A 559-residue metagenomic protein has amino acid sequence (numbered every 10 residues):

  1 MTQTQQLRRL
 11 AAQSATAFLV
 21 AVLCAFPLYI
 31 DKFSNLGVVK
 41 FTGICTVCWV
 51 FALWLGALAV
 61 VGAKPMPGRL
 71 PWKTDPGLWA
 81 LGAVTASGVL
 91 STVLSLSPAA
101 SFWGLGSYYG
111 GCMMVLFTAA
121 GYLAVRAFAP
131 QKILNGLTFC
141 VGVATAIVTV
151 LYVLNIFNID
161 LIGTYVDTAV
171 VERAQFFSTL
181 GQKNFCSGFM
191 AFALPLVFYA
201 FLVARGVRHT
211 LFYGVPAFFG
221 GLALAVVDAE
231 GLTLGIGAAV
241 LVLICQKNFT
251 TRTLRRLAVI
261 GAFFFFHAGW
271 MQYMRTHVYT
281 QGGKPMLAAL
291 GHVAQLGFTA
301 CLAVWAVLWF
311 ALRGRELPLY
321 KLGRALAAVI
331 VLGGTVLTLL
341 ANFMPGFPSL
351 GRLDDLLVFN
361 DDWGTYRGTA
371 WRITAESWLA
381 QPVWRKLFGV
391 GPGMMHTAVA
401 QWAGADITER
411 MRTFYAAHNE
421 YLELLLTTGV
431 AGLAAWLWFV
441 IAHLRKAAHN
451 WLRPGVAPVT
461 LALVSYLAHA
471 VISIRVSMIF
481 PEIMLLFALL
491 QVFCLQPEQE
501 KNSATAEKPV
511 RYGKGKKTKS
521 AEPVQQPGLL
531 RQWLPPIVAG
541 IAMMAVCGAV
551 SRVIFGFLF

Functional and structural regions predicted by a protein language model:
M1-R9, P65-T74, G283-K284, L312-G323 (+1 more regions): Membrane-interfacial, low-structure loops and terminal tails that flank and connect transmembrane helices in multi-pass
Q3-Y29, T46-A59, G82-V93, G111-L123 (+11 more regions): Alpha-helical transmembrane segments of multi-pass inner-membrane proteins
P27-G43, L94-S101, V166-L180, H277-A289 (+3 more regions): Juxtamembrane membrane-water interface segments that cap and precede transmembrane helices
S34-V38, F102-G106, K183-N184, D228-G235 (+2 more regions): Membrane-interface catalytic loops of GT-C/OST-like multi-pass glycosylation enzymes that act
L36-T46, P71-D75, G106-Y108, P285-Q295: Interfacial loop-to-helix junctions that mark the boundaries of transmembrane helices in multi-pass membrane
A57-W72, S91-W103: Transmembrane alpha-helix boundary signature
Q182, Y366-T413, T428-G432: TM-adjacent membrane-interface loops and short helices in multi-pass inner/ER membrane proteins
G346-W384, V553, F557-F559: Membrane-interface segments at or immediately adjacent to transmembrane helices that form the boundary between
